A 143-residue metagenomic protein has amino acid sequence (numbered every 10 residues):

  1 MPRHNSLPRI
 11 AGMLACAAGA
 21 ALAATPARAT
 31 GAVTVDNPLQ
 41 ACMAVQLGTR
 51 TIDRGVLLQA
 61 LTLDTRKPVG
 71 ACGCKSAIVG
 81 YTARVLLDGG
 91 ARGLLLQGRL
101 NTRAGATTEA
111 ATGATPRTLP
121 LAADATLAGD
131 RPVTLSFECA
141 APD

Functional and structural regions predicted by a protein language model:
P2-A15: Bacterial N-terminal signal peptides that target proteins for export
C16-T25: Hydrophobic h-region of N-terminal signal peptides that target proteins for export in Gram-negative bacteria
T25-G55: Transition segment at domain starts
L57-L63: Structural beta-strand segments of beta-rich domains
V69-S76: A short beta-turn/strand-edge loop motif at beta-sheet boundaries
S76-D88: Extended low-complexity, serine/threonine- and proline-enriched intrinsically disordered segments
R92-T108: Solvent-exposed serine/threonine-rich low-complexity stretches and specific carbohydrate-binding patches
A114-D143: Terminal connector regions
